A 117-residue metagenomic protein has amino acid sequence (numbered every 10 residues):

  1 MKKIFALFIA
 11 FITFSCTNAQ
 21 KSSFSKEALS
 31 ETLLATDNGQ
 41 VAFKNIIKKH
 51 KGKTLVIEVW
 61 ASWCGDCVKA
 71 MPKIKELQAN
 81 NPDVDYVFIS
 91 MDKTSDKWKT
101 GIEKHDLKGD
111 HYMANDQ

Functional and structural regions predicted by a protein language model:
M1-D37: N-terminal targeting signals for export/organelle localization
T32-L55: A short beta-strand-turn-helix
K51-L55, P82-D85, D106-G109: Loop/turn elements at helix/coil->beta-strand transitions in domains of secreted/extracellular proteins
E58, V87-S90: Short beta-strand segments
V59-E76: Conserved redox-active cysteine motifs that mediate thiol-disulfide chemistry, especially di-cysteine Cys-X(1-2)-Cys
E76, K97-K104: Short alpha-helix adjacent to the SAM-binding motif of class I
E103-Q117: Short, internal strand/loop/helix patches that form the active-site neighborhood or redox-interaction surface
